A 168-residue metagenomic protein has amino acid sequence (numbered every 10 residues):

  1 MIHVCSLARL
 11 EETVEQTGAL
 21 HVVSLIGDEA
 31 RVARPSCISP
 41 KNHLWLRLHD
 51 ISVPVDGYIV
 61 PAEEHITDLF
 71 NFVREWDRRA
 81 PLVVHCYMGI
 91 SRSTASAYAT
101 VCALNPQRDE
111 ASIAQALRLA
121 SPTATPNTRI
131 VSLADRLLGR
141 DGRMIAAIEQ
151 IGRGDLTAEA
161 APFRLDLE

Functional and structural regions predicted by a protein language model:
M1-I38: Glycine-rich, flexible N-terminal cofactor/catalytic loop recognition
A19, P40-K41, R79-A80: Short, well-ordered alpha-helix to beta-strand connector turns
G27, L48, M88: Glycine-rich His-Gly loop
N42-I51, E159-A160, E168: Intrinsically disordered, low-complexity regulatory segments that flank or lie outside the structured catalytic cores
L44-L82: Helix-loop module immediately N-terminal to the HCX5R catalytic loop in PTP-like cysteine phosphatase domains
H65-L69, L82, R92, S96-A97 (+2 more regions): Amphipathic alpha-helical interface surfaces
R74-L104: Catalytic cysteine-centered active loop of the rhodanese-like fold, especially the PTP/DSP P-loop
W76-P81, C102-E168: PTP/DSP superfamily signal
